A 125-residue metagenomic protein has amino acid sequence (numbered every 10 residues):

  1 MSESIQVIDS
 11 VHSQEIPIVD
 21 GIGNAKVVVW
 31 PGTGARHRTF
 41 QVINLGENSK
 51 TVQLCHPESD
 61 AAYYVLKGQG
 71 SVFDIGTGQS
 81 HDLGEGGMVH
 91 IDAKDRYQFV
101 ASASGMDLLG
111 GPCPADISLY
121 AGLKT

Functional and structural regions predicted by a protein language model:
M1-T39, V52-Q53, L119-T125: A short, N-terminal "cap"/entry segment at the start of jelly-roll beta-barrel domains of the cupin/DSBH fold
H37-R38, Y64, S71, L83 (+2 more regions): General detector of folded, globular domains
N44: Short proline/glycine- and basic residue-enriched helix-capping loop/turn segments at helix->loop/beta transitions
K50, H56-E85: A short beta-strand-loop-beta hairpin characteristic of the jelly-roll/cupin
G84-E85, A93-L119: Ligand-binding loop in jelly-roll beta-barrel domains
